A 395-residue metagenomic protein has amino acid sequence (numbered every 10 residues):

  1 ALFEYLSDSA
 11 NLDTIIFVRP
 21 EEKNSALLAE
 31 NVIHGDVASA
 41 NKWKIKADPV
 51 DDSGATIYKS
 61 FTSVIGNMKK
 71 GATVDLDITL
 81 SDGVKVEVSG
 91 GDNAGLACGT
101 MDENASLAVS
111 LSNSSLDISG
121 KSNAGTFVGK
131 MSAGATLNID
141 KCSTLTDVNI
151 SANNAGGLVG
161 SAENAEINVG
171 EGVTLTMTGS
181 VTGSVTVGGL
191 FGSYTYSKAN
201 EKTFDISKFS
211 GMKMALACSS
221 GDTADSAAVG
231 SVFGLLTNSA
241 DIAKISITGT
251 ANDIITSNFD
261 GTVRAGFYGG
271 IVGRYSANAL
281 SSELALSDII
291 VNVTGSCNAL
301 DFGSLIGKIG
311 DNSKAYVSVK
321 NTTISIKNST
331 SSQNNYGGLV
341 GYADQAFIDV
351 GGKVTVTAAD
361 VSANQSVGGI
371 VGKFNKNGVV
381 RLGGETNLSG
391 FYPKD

Functional and structural regions predicted by a protein language model:
A1-D395: Surface-exposed loop/turn motifs in large extracellular/passenger domains
